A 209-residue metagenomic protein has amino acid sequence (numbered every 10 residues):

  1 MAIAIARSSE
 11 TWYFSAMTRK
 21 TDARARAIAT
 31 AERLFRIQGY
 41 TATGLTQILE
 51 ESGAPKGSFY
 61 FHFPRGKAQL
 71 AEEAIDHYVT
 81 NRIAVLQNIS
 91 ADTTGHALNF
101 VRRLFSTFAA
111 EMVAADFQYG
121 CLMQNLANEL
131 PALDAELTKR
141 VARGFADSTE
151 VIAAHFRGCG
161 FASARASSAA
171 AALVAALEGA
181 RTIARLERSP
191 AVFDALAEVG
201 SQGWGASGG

Functional and structural regions predicted by a protein language model:
M1-D22, G209: N-terminal intrinsically disordered/low-complexity leader segments
R26, T30-E73: Helix-turn-helix
A27, A31-F35, F108, I152 (+1 more regions): Short hydrophobic clusters on alpha-helical segments that form packing/core surfaces in small helical domains
I28, I83, R102, A146-A153 (+4 more regions): An amphipathic alpha-helix signature
I75-N81: Short, basic, alpha-helical segments at the C-terminal edge of helix-turn-helix-like DNA-binding modules
Q87-Y119, A170-L173: Hydrophobic alpha-helical connector segments
E111, N128, A132, A154 (+2 more regions): Amphipathic C-terminal alpha-helical segment
L133-A135, F145-A169, S207-G209: Hydrophobic alpha-helical bundle segments that form small-molecule/ligand-binding pockets
